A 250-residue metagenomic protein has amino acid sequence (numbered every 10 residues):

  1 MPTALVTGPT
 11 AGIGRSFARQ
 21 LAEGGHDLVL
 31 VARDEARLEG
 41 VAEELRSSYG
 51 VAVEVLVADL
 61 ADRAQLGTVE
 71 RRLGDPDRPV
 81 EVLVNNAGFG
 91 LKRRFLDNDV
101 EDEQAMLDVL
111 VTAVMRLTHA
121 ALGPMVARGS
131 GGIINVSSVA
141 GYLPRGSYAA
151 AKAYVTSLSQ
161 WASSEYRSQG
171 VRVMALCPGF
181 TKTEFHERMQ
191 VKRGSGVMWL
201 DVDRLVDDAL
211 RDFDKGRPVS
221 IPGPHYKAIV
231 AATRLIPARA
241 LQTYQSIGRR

Functional and structural regions predicted by a protein language model:
T10-G12: Conserved glycine-rich cofactor-binding loop
G24-V41: Conserved glycine-rich Rossmann-like NAD(P)H-binding loop of the short-chain dehydrogenase/reductase
N86-L91: Conserved NAD(P)H cofactor-binding loop of Rossmann-fold oxidoreductase domains
R94-L107: Substrate-binding pocket helix/loop in short-chain dehydrogenase/reductase
T118-H119, Q160: A short, exposed helix-loop element centered on a Lys and neighboring polar residues
S138: Residue(s) in the substrate-gating loop at a strand-loop-helix junction that position the organic substrate next
A175, R193-I229: C-terminal helical subdomain
